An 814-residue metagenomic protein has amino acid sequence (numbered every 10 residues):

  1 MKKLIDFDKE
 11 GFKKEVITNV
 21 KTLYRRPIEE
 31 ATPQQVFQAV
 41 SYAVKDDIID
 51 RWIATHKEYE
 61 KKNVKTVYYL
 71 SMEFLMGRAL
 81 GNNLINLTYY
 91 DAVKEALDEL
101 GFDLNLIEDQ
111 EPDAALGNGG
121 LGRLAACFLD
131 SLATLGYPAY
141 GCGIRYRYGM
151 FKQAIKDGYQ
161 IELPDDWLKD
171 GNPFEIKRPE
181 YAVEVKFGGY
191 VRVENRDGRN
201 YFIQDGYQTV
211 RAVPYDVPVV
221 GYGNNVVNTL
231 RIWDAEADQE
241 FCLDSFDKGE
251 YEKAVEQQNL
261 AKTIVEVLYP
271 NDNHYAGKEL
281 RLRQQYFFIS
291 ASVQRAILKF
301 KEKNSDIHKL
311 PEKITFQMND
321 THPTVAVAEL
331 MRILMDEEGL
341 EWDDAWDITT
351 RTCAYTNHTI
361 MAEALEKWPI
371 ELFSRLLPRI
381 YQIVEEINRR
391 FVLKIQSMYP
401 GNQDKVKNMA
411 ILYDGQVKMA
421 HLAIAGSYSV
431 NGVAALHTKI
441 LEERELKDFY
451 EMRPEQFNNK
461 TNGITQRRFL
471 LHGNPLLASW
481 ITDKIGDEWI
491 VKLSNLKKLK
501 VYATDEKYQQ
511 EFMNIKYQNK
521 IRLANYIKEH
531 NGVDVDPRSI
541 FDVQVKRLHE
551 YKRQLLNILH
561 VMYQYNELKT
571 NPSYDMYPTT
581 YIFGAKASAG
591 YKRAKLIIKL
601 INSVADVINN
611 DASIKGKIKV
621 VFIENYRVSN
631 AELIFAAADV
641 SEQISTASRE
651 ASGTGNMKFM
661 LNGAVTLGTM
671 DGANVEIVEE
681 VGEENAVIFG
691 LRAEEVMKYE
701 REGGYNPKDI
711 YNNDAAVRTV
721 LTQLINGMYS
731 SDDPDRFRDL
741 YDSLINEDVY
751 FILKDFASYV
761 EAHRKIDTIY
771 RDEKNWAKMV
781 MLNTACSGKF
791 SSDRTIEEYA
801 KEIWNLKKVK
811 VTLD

Functional and structural regions predicted by a protein language model:
M1-D814: A conserved ligand/cofactor-binding region detector
